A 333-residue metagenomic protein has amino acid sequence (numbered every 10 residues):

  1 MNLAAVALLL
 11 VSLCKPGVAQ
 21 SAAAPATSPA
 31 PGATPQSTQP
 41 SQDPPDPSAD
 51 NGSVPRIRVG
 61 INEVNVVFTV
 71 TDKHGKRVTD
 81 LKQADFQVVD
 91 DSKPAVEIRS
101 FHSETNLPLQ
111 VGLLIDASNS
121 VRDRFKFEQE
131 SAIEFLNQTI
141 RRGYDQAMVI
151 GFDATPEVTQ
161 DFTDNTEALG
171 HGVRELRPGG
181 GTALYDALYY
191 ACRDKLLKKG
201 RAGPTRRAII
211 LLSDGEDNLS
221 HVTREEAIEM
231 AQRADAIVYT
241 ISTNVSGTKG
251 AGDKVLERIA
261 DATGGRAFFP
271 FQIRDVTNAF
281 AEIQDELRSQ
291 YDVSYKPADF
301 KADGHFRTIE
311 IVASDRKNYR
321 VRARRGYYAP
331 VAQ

Functional and structural regions predicted by a protein language model:
M1-Q20: Sec-dependent N-terminal signal peptides
A19-Q333: Scaffold/interface architecture of coatomer-like assemblies
